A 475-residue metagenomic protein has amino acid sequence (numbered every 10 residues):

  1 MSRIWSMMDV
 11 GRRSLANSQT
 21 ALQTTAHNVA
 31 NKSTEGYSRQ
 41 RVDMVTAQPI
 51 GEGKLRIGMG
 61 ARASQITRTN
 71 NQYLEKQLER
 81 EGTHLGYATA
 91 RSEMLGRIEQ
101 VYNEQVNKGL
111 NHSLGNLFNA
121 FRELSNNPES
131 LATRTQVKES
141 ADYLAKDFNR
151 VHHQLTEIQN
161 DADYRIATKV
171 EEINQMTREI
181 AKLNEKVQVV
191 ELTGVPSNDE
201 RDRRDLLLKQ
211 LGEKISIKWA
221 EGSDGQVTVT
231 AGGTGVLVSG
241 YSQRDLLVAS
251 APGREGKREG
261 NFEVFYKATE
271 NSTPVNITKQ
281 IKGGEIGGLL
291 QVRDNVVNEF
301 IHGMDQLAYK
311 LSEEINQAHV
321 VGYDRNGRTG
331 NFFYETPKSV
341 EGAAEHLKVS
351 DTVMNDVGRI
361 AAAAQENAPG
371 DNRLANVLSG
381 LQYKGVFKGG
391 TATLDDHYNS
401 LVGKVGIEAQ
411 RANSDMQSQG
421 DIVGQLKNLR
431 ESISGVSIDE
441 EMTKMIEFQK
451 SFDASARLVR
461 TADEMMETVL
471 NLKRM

Functional and structural regions predicted by a protein language model:
M1-M475: S/T-rich, low-complexity, solvent-exposed segments of bacterial secretion/appendage proteins
